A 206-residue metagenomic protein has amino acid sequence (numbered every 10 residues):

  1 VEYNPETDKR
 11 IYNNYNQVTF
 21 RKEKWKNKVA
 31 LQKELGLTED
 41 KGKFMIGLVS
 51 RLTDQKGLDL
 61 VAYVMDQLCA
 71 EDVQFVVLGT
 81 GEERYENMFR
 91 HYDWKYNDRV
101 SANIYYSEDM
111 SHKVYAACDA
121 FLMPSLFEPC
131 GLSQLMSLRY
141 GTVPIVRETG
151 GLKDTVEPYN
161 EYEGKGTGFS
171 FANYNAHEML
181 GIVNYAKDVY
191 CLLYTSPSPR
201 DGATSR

Functional and structural regions predicted by a protein language model:
V1-K43, L180, A186-V189, L193: Glycine-rich phosphate/pyrophosphate-binding loop and adjacent beta-alpha nucleotide/cofactor-binding cores
T38-Q55: Conserved donor-binding/catalytic core segment of Leloir-type glycosyltransferases
L48-T53, T80, I104-Y105, A172-N173: Conserved donor-binding loops in enzymes that form glycosidic bonds
T53-D66: A conserved mid-protein helix/loop that constitutes part of the nucleotide-sugar donor-binding site
F75-K113: Nucleotide-activated donor-binding/catalytic signature segment of Leloir-type glycosyltransferases, i.e., the conserved
K113-A116, A120-L193: Catalytic binding pocket for nucleotide-activated donors in carbohydrate/polymer assembly enzymes
Y194-P199: Conserved small/polar residues in nucleotide/adenosyl-binding loops
